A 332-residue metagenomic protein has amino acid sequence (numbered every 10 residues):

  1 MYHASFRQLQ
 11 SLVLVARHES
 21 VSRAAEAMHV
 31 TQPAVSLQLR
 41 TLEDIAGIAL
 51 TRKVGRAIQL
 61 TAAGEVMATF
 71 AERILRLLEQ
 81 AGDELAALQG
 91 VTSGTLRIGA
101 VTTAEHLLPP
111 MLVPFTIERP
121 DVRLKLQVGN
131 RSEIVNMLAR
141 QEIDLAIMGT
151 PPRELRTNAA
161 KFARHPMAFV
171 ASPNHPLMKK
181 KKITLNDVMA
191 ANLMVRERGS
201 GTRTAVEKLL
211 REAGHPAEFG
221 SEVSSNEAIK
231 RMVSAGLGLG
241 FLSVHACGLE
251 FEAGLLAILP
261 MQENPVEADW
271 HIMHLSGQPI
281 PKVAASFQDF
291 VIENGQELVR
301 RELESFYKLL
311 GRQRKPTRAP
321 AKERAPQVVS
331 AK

Functional and structural regions predicted by a protein language model:
M1-H3, K208, V244-A253, E263-K332: C-terminal effector-binding regulatory domain of bacterial HTH transcription factors
H3, P110-P114, S132-M167, A171 (+3 more regions): Short beta-strand-centered segments that line the small-molecule binding cleft or hinge of alpha/beta clamshell
V13-T31: Short helix-boundary/capping micro-motifs
Q32, L37, D83, Q89-R119 (+3 more regions): N-terminal winged-helix
E43-L60: A short LG(V/I)-centered, amphipathic sequence patch enriched for acidic residue(s) preceding the LG motif
I45-A46, M67-Q89: Alpha-helical linker/hinge and terminal dimerization helices associated with HTH transcriptional regulators
N130-V135, A139-I143, M148-G149, G199-L259 (+1 more regions): Hydrophobic hinge/microswitch elements
L155-K161, H165, K180-K181, D187 (+2 more regions): Beta-alpha-beta core module
